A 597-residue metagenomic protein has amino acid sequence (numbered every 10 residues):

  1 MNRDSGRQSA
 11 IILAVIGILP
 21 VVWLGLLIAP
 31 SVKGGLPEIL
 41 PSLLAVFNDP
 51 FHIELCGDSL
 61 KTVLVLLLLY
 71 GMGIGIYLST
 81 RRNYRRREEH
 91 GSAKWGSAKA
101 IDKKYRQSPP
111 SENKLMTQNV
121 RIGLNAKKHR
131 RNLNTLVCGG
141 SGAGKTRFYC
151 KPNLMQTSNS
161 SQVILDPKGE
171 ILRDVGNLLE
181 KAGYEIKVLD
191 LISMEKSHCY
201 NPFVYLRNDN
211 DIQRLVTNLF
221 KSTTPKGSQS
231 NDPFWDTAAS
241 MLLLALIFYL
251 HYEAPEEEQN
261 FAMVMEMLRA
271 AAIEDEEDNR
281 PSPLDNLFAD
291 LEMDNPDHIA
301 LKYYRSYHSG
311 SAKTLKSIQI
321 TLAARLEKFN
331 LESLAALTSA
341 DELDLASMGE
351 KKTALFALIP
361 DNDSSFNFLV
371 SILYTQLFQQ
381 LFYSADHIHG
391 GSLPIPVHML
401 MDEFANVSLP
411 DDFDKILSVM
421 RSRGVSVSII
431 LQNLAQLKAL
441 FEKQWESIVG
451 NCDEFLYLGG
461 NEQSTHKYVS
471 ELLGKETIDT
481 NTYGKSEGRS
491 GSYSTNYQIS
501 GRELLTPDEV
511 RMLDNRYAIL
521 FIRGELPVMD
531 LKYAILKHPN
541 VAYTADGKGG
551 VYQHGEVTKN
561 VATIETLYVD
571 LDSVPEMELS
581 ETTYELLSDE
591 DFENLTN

Functional and structural regions predicted by a protein language model:
M1-A143, R147-P152, E195, Q498: Basic- and hydrophobic-enriched, low-structure N-terminal and domain-boundary segments that flank ATP-binding catalytic
G35, S92, S97, L124 (+8 more regions): Intrinsically disordered, low-complexity regions
L43-P50, L60-N113, D209-L219, M263-A270 (+4 more regions): Short alpha-helical interface patches
K128-V425, L440, Q444, D508-M529 (+2 more regions): P-loop NTPase motor domains
L417-V419, R423-I519: Conserved ATP-driven motor cores of ASCE-family P-loop NTPases powering translocation/secretion/packaging/pilus
A534: Short, surface-exposed polybasic-aromatic patches that bind anionic ligands, especially phosphate groups
